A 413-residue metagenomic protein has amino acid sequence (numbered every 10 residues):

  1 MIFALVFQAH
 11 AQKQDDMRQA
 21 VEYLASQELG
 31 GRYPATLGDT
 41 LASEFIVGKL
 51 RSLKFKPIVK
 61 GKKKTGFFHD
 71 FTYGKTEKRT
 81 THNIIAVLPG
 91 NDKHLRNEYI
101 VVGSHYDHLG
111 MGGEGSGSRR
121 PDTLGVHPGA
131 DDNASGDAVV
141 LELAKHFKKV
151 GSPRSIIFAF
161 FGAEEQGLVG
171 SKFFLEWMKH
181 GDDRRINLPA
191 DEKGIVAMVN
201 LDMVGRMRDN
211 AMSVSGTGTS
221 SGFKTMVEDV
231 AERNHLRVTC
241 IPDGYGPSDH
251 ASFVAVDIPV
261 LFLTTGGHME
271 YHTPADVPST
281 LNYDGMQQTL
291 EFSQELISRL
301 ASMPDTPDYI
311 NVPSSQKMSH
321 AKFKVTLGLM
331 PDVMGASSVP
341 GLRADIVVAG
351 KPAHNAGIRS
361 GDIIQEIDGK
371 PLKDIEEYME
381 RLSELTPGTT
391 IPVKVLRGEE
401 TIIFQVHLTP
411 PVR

Functional and structural regions predicted by a protein language model:
M1-Q12: Bacterial Sec-dependent N-terminal signal peptides
Q12, D16-Q19, Y23, L37-S52 (+12 more regions): Extracytoplasmic/secreted proteins, especially bacterial periplasmic and envelope-associated proteins
E22, R32-P89: A non-catalytic alpha/beta surface segment that caps or lines the substrate-entry region of metallo-dependent hydrolase
Y23-A25, I85, Y99-G103, I157-F160 (+6 more regions): Structural recognition of the beta-strand scaffold that forms the well-ordered cores of secreted hydrolase catalytic
E28-G31, L50, K56-P57, K75-K78 (+8 more regions): Solvent-exposed loop/turn segments at secondary-structure junctions within structured extracellular/periplasmic domains
E77-N83, G110-G113, R120-G222, P242-G246 (+1 more regions): Acidic/histidine-rich catalytic neighborhood of metal-dependent amide-processing enzymes
V204-V312: Active-site-adjacent substrate-binding region of metalloamidase/peptidase-like peptide-processing proteins
T273-A275, F292, A301-R413: C-terminal recognition in membrane/secretory proteostasis and scaffolding
